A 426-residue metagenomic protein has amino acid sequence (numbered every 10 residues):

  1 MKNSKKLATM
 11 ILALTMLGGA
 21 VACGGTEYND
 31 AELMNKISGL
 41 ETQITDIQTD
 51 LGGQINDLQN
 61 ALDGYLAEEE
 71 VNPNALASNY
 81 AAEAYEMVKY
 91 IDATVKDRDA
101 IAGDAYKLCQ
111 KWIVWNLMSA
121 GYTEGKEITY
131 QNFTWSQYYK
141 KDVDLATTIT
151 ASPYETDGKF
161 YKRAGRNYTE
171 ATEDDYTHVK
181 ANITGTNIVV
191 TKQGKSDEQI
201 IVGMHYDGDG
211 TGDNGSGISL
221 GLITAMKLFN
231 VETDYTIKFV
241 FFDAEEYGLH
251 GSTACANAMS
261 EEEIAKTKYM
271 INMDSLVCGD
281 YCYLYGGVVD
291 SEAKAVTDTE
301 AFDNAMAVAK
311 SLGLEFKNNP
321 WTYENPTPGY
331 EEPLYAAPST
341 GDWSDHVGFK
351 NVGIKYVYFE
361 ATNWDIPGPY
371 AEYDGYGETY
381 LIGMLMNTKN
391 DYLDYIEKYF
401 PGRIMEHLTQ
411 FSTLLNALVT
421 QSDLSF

Functional and structural regions predicted by a protein language model:
G19-A22: C-terminal motif of bacterial Sec signal peptides marking the signal peptidase cleavage site
Y28-A67: Extended alpha-helical stalk/coiled-coil segments
L62-K107, V114, S119-G121, K140 (+2 more regions): N-terminal capping segment at the start of a domain
V71-S78, D92-A105, D175-V179, H205-N214 (+4 more regions): Second-shell loop/turn segments in exported
A77-T94, A120, D175-F242: Catalytic-core environment of secreted peptidases
Y90-T191: A non-catalytic alpha/beta surface segment that caps or lines the substrate-entry region of metallo-dependent hydrolase
T184, G208-V308: Acidic/histidine-rich catalytic neighborhood of metal-dependent amide-processing enzymes
Y283-F426: Active-site-adjacent substrate-binding region of metalloamidase/peptidase-like peptide-processing proteins
